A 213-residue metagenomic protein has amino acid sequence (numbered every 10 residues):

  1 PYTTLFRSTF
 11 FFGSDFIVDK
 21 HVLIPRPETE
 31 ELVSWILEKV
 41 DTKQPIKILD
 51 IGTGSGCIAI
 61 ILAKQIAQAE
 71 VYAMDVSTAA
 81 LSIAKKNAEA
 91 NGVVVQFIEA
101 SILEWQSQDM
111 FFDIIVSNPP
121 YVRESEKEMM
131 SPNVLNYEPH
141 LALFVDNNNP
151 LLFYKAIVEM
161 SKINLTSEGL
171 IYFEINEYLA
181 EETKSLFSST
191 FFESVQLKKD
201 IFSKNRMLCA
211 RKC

Functional and structural regions predicted by a protein language model:
P1-E38: Conserved AdoMet
D15, E70, V94-Q96, E193-Q196: Conserved beta-strand segments of alpha/beta enzyme cores
I17, I61, D75, A142 (+1 more regions): Conserved beta-strand segments that form the floor/walls of ligand-binding pockets within enzyme and binding domains
E28-M129, A156: Conserved SAM/SAH cofactor-binding pocket of Class I
A67-A69, A210-C213: Extracellular beta-rich repeat passengers
Y121-F153: Mobile active-site "lid"/loop adjacent to the S-adenosyl-L-methionine
N147-R211: Conserved Class I SAM-dependent methyltransferase catalytic core
